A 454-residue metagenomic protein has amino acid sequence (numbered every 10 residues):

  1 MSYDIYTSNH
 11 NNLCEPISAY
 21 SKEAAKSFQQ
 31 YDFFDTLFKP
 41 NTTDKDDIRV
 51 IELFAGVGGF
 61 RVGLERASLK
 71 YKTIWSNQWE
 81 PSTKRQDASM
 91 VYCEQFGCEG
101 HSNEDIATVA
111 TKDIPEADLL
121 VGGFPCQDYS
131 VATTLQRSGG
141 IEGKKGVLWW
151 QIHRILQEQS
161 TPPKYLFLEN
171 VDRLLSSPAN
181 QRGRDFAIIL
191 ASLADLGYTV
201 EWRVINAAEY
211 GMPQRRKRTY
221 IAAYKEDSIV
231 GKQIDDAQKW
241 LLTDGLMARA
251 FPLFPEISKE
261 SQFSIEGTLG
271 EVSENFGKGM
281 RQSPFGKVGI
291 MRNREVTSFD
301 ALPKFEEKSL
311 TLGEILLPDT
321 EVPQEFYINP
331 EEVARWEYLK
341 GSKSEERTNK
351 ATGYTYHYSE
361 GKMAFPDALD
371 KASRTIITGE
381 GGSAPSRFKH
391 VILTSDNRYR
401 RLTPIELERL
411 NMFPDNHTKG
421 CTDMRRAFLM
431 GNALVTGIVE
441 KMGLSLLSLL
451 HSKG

Functional and structural regions predicted by a protein language model:
S2-A25, M291-G454: C-terminal target-recognition/interaction regions appended to catalytic cores
L13-P163, V171-F186, A194: Core alpha/beta nucleotide-donor-binding catalytic domains of modification enzymes
D47-V50, R216-R218, K371-S373: Extracellular structured ligand-interaction cores
F54, E80-P81, D172, V204-E209 (+5 more regions): Short, flexible loop/turn elements at secondary-structure junctions
K112-A117, Y129-M363: Class I S-adenosyl-L-methionine
G123, Y165, R401-P404: Short aromatic/basic micro-patch
G123-C126, K225-I229, G382, N416: Short loop/turn segments at secondary-structure transitions that flank enzyme active sites
